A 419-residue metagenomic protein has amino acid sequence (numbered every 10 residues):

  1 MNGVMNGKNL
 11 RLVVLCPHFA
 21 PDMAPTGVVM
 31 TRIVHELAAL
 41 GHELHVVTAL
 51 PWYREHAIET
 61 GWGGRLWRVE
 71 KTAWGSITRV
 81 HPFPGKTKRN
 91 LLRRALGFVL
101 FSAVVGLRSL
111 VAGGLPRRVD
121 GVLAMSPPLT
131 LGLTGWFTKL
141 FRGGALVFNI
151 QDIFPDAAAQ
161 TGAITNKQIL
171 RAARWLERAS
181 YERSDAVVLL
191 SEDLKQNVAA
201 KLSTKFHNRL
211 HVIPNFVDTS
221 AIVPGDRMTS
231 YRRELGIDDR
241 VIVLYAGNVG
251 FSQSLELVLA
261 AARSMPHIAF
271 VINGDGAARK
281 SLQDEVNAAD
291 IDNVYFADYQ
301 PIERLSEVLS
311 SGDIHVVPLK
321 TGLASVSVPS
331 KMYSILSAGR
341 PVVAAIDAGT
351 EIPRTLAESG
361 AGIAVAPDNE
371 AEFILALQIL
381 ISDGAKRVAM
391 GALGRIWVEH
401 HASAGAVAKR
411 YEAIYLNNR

Functional and structural regions predicted by a protein language model:
M1-A73: N-terminal subdomain of nucleotide-sugar transferases
L50, D193, I213-F216: Carbohydrate-associated surface elements
L110, T130-L133, F137-F141, Q168-V187: Membrane-proximal helix-turn-helix segments that form the acceptor-binding/catalytic region of lipid-linked
A199, F216-R233, S254: Acidic anion/phosphate-binding donor-loop and adjacent secondary structure in glycosyltransferase catalytic cores
V217, I237-Q253, L259-R263, V271: Conserved donor-binding/catalytic core segment of Leloir-type glycosyltransferases
Q253, D298-S310, H315-L336, P341-R354: Nucleotide-sugar-dependent
I268-G274, R279-S306: Nucleotide-activated donor-binding/catalytic signature segment of Leloir-type glycosyltransferases, i.e., the conserved
I379, K386-H400: A short, well-ordered alpha-helix in the C-terminal region of glycosyltransferases
